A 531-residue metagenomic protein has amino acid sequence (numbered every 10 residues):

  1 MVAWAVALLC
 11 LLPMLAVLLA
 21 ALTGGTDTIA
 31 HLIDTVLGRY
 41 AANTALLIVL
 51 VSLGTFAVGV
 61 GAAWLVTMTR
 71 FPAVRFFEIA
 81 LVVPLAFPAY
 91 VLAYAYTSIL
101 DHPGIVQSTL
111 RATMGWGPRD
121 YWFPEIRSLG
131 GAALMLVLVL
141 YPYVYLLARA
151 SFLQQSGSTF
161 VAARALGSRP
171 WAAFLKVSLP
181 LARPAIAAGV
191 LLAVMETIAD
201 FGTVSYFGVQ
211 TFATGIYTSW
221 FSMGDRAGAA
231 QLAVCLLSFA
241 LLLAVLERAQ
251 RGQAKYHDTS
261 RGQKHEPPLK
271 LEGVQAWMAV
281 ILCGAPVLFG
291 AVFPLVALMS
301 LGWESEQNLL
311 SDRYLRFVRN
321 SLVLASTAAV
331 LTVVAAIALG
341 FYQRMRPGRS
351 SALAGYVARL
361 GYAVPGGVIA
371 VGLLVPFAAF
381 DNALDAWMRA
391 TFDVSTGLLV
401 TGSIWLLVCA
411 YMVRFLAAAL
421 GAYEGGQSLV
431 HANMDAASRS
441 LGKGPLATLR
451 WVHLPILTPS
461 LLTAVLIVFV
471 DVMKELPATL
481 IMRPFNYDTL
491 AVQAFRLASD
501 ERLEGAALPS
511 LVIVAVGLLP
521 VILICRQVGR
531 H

Functional and structural regions predicted by a protein language model:
M1-A16, R75-L81, L237-A244, P267-A297 (+2 more regions): N-terminal signal-anchor/first transmembrane alpha helix
L12-L15, L19-L22, A57-A62, V91 (+13 more regions): Membrane-embedded alpha-helices of multi-pass transport/permease systems
A16, L50-V82, Y94, S98 (+10 more regions): Transmembrane-helix boundary motif in ABC transporter permease subunits
V17-L53, M68-T69, V74, P118-I126 (+9 more regions): Periplasmic/extracellular loop-to-transmembrane helix junction in inner-membrane transport proteins
T26-D27, T35-G38, A73-F76, A93-L136 (+9 more regions): Membrane-interfacial helix termini and adjacent extracytoplasmic/periplasmic loops of multi-pass transporters
L53, V83, F87, V91 (+10 more regions): Transmembrane alpha-helices
A73-V74, P142, L146-F160, R164 (+8 more regions): C-terminal transmembrane helix and the adjacent membrane-cytosol boundary/short C-terminal tail of inner/organellar
F201-L241, E272-A276, L301-R316, V472-M473 (+1 more regions): Interhelical loop and adjacent transmembrane-helix boundary motif in polytopic membrane transport permeases
